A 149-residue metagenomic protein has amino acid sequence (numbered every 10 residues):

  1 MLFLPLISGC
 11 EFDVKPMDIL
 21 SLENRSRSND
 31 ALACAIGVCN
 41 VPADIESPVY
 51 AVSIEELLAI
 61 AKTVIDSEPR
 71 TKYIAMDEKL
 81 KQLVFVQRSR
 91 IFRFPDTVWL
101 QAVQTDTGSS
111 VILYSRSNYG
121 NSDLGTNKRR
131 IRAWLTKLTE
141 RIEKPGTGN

Functional and structural regions predicted by a protein language model:
M1-S8: Sec-dependent bacterial lipoprotein signal peptides
S8-N149: Ser/Thr-rich, low-complexity intrinsically disordered terminal regions
